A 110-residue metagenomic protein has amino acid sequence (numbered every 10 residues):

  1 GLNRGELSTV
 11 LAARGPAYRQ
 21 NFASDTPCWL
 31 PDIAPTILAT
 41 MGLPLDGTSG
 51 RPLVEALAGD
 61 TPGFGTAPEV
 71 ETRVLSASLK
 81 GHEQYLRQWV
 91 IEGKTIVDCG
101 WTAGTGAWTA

Functional and structural regions predicted by a protein language model:
G1-A110: Membrane-interface soluble catalytic domains
